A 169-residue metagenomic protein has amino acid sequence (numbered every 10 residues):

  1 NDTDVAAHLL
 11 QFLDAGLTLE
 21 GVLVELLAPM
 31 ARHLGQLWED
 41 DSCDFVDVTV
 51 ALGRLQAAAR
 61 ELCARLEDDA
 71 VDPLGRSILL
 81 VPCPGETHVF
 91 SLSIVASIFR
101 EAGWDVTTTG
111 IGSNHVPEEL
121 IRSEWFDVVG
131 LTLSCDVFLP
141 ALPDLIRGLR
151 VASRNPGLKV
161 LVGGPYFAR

Functional and structural regions predicted by a protein language model:
N1-E67: Long amphipathic alpha-helical segments
V71-L74, R154: Short, flexible hinge/linker loops that cap or flank conserved catalytic cores
S77-L79: Conserved beta-strand elements of the Class I
C83-H88: Short coil/turn segments
S93-T107: Short helix-loop-beta junction
T109, S113-R169: Cofactor-cradling patches in redox/metallo enzymes
